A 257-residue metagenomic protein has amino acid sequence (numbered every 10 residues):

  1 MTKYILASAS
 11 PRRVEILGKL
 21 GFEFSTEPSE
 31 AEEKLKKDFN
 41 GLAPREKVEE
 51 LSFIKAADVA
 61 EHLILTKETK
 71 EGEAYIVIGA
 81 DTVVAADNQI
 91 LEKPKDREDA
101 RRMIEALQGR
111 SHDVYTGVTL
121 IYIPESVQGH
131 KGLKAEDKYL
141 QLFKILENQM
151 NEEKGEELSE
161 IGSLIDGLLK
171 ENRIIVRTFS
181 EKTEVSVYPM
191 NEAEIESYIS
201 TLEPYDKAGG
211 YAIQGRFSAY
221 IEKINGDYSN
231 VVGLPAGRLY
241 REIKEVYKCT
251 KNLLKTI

Functional and structural regions predicted by a protein language model:
M1-I76, D87-I90, Q128, I145 (+3 more regions): N-terminal polybasic phosphate/anion-binding patch
T2, L6-K19, R110, L146 (+4 more regions): GST superfamily/GST-like fold recognition
L17, S52, D81, A100 (+2 more regions): Residue-level signal for inorganic ion chemistry
K47, T82-H112, V187-P189: Active-site-adjacent loop/tail segments of enzyme domains
I78-G79, G117-T119, Q214: Short beta-strand segments
A85, I121-I123, I221-K223: Short beta-strand-to-turn element immediately C-terminal to the catalytic PLP-Schiff-base lysine in fold type I
D113-I123: A short beta-strand signature
Y122-E156: Internal, charge-rich low-complexity segments
